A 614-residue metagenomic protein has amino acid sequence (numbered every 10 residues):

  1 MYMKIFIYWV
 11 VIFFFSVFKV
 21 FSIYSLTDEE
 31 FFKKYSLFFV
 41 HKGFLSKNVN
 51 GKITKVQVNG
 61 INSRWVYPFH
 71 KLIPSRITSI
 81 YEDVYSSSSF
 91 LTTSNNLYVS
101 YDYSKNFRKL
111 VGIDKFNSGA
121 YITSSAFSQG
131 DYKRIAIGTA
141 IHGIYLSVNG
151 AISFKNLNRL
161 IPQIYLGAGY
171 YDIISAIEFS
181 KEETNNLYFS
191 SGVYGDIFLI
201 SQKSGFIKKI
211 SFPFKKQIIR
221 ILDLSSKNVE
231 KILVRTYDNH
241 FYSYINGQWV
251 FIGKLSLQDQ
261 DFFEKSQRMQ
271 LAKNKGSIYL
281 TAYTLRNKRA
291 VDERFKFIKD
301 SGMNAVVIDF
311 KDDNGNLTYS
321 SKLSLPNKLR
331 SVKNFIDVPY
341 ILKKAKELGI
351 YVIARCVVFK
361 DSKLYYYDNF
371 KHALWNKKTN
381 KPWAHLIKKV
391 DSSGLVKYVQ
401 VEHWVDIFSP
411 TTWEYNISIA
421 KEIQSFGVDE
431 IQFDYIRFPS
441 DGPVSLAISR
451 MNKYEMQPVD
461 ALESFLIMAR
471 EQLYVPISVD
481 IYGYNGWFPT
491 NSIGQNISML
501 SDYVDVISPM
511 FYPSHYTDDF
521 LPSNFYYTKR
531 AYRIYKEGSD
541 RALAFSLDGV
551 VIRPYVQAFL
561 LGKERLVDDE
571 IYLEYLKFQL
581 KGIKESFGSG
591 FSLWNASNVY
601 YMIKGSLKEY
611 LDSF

Functional and structural regions predicted by a protein language model:
F21-S266: Extracellular glycan-interacting surfaces
R268-R286, F359-S425, E574-K577: Active-site-adjacent "subsite" loops/lids of carbohydrate-active enzymes
G276-L285, K322-F335, V399-E414, N452-D460 (+2 more regions): The substrate-binding groove and active-site-proximal loops of carbohydrate-active enzymes, especially glycoside
V291-G315, S425-E430, V506, I583-G590: Catalytic domains of carbohydrate-active enzymes, especially glycoside hydrolases
K299-F335, L446-A447, L607: Aromatic-lined carbohydrate-binding/catalytic grooves of carbohydrate-active enzymes
T318-L329, D361-L395, P439-Y454, D568: Aromatic- and acidic-residue-enriched segments that line the glycan-binding/catalytic groove of carbohydrate-active
Y351-D361, Q432-F433, P458-I493, G549-L561: Aromatic-lined carbohydrate-recognition surfaces of secreted/lumenal glycan-active proteins
V504-D518, T528-K536, R541, D548-F614: Substrate-binding cleft of secreted/luminal carbohydrate-active enzymes
